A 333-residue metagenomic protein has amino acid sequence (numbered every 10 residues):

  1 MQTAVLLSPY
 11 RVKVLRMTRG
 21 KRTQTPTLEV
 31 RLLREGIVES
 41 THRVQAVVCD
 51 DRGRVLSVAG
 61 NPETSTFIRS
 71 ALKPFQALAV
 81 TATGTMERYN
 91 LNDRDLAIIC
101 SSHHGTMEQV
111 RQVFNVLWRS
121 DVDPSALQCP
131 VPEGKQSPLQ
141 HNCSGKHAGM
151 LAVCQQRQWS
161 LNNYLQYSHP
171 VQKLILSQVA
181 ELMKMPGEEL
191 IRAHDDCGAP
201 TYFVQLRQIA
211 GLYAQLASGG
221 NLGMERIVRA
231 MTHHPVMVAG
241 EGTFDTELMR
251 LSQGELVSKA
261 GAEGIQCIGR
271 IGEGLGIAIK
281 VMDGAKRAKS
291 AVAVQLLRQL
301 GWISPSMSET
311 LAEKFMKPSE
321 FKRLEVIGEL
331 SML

Functional and structural regions predicted by a protein language model:
L15-E63: Beta-lactamase-like hydrolase cores
R19-T23, N92-E189, Q215: Active-site-adjacent helix/loop patches that line small-molecule binding or acyl-intermediate pockets
T41-A46, A148, L176, E263-Q266: Short glycine-rich loop/turn motifs
H42, V58-F75, D95, S101: Short active-site loop at a secondary-structure junction that contains or immediately precedes the catalytic residue(s)
G53-E63, R94-L96, E188-D195: Glycine/charged-rich beta-loop-alpha catalytic/anionic-binding loops adjacent to active sites
I68-R88: Active-site SXXK
T81-Y89, V122-P124, Q158-N163, P170-L176 (+4 more regions): Bacterial peptidoglycan biogenesis and beta-lactam-recognition machinery
S218-L333: Structured C-terminal helix/loop/strand segments within mature extracytoplasmic catalytic/sensor domains
